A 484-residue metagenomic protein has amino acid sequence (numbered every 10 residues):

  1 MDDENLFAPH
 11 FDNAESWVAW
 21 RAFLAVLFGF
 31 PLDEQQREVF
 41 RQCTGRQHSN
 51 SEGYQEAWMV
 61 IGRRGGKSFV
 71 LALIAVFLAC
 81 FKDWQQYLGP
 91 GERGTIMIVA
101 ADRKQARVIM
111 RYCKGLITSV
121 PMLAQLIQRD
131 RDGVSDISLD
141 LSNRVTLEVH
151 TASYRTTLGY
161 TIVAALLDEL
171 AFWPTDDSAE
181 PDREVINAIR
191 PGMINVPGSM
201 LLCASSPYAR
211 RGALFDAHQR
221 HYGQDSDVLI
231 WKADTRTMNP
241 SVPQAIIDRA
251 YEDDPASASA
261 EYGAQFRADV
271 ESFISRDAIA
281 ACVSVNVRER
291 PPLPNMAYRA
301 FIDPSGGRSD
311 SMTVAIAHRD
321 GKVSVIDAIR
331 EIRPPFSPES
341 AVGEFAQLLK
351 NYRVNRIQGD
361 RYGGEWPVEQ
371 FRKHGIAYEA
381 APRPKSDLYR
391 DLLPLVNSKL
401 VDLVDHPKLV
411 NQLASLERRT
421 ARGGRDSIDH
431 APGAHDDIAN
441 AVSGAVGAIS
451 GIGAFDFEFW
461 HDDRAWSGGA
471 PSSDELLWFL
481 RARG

Functional and structural regions predicted by a protein language model:
M1-I302, R353-Q358, R422: Phosphate/NTP-binding elements of NTP-utilizing enzymes
L6-G29, D177, E261-Q265, D269 (+3 more regions): C-terminal nuclease/phosphodiesterase catalytic domains that cleave nucleic-acid phosphodiester bonds
A75, L166, V185, I189 (+5 more regions): Extended, hydrophobic alpha-helical segments in both membrane/secreted and soluble proteins
M110, D182-I186, V342, G364 (+2 more regions): Amphipathic alpha-helical segments in well-structured domains
K114, D140-S142, P174, A315-R361 (+1 more regions): Nucleic-acid-processing active sites and adjacent nucleic-acid-binding tracks, predominantly divalent metal-dependent
A171-F172, G306, G363: Short, glycine/acidic-enriched loop or turn micro-motifs at the edges of active sites
A204, Y352-V368, A381: Short glycine-rich phosphate-binding loop at a beta-alpha junction
L293-R319: Gly/Thr-rich phosphate-binding beta-strand-loop-beta motif of the actin/hexokinase/Hsp70
